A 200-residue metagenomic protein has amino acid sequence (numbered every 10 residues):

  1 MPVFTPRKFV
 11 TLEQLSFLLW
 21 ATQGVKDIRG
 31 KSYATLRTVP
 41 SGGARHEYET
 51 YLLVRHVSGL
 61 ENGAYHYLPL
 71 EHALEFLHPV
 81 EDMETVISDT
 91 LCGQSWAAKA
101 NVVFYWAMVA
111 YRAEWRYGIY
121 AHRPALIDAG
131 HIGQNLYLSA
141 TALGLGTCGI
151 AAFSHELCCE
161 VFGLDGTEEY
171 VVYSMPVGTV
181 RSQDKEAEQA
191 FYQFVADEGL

Functional and structural regions predicted by a protein language model:
M1-L200: Acidic, surface-exposed loops and disordered segments
